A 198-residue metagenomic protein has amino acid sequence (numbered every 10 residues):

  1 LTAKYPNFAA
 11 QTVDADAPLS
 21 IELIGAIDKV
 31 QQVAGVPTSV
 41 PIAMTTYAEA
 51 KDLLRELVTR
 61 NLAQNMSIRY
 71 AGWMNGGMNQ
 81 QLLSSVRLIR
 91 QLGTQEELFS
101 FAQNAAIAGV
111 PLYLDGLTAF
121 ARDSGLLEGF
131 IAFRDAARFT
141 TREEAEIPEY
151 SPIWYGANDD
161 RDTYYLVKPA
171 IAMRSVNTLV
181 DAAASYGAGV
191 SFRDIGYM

Functional and structural regions predicted by a protein language model:
L1-L19: Core subunits and conserved enzymes of cellular information-processing and envelope-translocation systems across
A3-Y5, N61, Y186: Residues at helix C-cap/C′ positions in short coil/turn segments immediately following an alpha-helix
D14-I171: Aromatic-lined carbohydrate-binding/catalytic grooves of carbohydrate-active enzymes
A157-M198: Active-site neighborhood of glycoside hydrolase catalytic domains
